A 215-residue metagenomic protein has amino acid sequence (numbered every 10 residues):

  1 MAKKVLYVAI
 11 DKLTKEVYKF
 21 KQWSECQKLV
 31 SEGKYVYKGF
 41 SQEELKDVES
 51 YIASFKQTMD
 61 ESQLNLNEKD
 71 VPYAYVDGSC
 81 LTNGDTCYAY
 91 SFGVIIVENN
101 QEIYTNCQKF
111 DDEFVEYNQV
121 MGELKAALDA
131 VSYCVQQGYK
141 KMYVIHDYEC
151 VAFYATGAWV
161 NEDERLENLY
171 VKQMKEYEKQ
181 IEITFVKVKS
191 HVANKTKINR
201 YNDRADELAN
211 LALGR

Functional and structural regions predicted by a protein language model:
M1-A74: Protein-protein interaction regions
K12-E16, F110-E116, V188-K197: General secondary-structure propensity
S31-S41, Y133-K140, R215: Short arginine-rich
L64-M121, Y133, L211: RNase H-like nuclease fold core
S79-N83, L128-R204, L208: RNase H catalytic domain
M121, K125-D129: Short amphipathic alpha-helical face segments that pack within enzyme cores and frequently flank/anchor catalytic
E207-R215: Charged phosphate-binding loop/patch that engages nucleotide di/tri-phosphates or the phosphate backbone of nucleic
